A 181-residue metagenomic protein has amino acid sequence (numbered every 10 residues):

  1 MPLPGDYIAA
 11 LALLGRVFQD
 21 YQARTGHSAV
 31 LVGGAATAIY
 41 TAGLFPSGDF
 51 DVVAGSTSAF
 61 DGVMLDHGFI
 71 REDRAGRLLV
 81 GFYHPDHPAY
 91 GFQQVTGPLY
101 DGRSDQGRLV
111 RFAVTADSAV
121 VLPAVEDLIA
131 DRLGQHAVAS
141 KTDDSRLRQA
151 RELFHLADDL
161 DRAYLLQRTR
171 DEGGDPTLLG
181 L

Functional and structural regions predicted by a protein language model:
M1-L181: Compositionally biased terminal segments of proteins
